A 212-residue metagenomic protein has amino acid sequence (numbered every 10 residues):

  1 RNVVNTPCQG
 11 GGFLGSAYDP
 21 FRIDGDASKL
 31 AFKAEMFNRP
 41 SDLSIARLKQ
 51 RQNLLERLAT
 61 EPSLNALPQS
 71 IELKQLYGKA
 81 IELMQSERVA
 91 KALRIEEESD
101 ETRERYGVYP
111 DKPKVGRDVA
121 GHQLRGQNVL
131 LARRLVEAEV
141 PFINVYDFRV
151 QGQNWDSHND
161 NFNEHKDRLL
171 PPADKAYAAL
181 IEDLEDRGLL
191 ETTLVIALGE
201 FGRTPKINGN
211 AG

Functional and structural regions predicted by a protein language model:
R1-G212: Ligand-binding pockets and gating/stacking loops
